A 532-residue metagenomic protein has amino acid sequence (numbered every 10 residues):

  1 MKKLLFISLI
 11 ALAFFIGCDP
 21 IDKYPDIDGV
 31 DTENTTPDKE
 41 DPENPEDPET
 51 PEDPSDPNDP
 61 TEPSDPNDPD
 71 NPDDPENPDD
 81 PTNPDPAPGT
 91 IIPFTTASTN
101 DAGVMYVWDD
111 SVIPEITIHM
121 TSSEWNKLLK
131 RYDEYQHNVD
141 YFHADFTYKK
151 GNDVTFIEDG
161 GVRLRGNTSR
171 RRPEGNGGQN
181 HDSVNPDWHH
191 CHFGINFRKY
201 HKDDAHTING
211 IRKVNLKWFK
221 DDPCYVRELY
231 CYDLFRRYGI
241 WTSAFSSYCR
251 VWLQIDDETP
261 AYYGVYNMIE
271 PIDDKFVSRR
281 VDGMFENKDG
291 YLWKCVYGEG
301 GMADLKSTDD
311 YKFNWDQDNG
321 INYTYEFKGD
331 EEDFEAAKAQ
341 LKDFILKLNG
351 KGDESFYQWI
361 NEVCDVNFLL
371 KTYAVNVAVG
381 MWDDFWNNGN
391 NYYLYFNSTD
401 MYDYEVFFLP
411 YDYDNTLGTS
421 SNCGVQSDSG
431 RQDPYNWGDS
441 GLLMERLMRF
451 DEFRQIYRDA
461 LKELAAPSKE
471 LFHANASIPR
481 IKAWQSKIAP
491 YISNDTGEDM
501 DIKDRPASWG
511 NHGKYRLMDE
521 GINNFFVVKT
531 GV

Functional and structural regions predicted by a protein language model:
M1-I16: Sec-dependent bacterial lipoprotein signal peptides
L5-F6, P42, A483, S508: Sequence-pattern detector for short linear motifs and compositional/periodic biases rather than a specific fold
I7, P54, P63, T95-A97 (+4 more regions): Intrinsically disordered, low-complexity segments enriched in Ser/Pro/Gly/Ala and basic residues
I7-L9, E46, I118: Generic signature of intrinsically disordered, low-complexity, basic-rich segments and short cationic peptides
F14-F94: Bacterial Sec-dependent N-terminal signal peptides
Y24-D31, D80-T372, R516-V532: Phosphate-handling architecture centered on phosphoinositide signaling
I92-F94, M105-Y106, S111-I113, E124 (+4 more regions): Middle-to-C-terminal accessory/interaction subdomains
